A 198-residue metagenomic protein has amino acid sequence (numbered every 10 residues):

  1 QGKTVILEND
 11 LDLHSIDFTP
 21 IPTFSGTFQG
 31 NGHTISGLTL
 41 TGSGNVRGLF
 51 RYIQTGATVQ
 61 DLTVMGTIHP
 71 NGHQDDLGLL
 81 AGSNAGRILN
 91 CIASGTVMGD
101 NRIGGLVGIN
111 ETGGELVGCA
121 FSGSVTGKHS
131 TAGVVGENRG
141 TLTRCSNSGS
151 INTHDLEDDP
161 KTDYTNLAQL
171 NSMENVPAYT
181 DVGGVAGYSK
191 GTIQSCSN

Functional and structural regions predicted by a protein language model:
Q1-N198: Surface-exposed repetitive/solenoidal architectures
